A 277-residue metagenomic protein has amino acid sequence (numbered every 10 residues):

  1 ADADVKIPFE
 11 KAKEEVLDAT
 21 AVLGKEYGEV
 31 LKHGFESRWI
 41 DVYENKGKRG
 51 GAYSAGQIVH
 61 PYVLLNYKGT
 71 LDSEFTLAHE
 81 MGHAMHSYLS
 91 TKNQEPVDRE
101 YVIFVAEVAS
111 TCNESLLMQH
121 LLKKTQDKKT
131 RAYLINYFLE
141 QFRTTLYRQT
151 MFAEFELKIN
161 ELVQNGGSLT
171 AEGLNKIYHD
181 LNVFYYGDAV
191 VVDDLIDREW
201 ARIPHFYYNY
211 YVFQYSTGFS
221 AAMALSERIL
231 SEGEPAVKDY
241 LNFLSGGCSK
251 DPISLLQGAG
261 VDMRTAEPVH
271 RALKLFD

Functional and structural regions predicted by a protein language model:
A1, H33-Y43, V102, L134 (+5 more regions): A glycine-rich phosphate-binding loop feature that marks nucleotide/adenosyl-phosphate handling sites
A1-E15, L139-T145, T150, K158: Long, K/E/R/D-enriched contiguous segments that form extended
A1-V5, A21, K25-G28, I58-L71 (+4 more regions): Glycine- and acidic
A1-Y62: Contiguous, non-catalytic segments that form substrate-binding/exosite surfaces or channel walls
E29-F35, N93-R99, L122-L134, E232-D239: Short, glycine/acidic-rich hinge or "gate" loops at secondary-structure transitions that mediate conformational
K68-S90, S110, S115, F155 (+1 more regions): Active-site recognition of the HExxH zinc-binding catalytic motif
L77, M85, K123, K128-K129 (+3 more regions): C-terminal, non-catalytic "cap/extension" segments appended to globular domains
S90, Y101-T130, F138-E140, T144 (+1 more regions): Post-HExxH zinc-binding segment in Zn-dependent metallohydrolases
